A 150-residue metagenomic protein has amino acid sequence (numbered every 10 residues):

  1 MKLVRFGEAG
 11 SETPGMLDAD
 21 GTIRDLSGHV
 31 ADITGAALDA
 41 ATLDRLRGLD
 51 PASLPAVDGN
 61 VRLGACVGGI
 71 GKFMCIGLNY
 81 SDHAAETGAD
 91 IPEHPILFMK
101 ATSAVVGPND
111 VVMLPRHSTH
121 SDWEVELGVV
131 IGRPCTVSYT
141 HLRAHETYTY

Functional and structural regions predicted by a protein language model:
M1-P95: N-terminal non-catalytic cap/leader segment that marks the start of a structured domain
V4, L63-A65, E86-G88, V112-S121 (+2 more regions): A generic local secondary-structure boundary/capping motif
G7, C75-I76, M99-K100, E124-G132: Short beta-strand segments
D20-G21, G132-T136: Short loop segments at secondary-structure junctions
Y80-S81, A104, P134-C135: Short, charged/polar surface micro-motifs in flexible loops or helix N-caps
I91-P108, S121-W123: Structural signature of FAD isoalloxazine-binding scaffolds in flavoprotein oxidoreductases
S121, V130, R143: Extended Lys/Arg-rich, glycine-bearing segments that form polyanion-binding/interaction patches within enzyme domains
T140-T147: Conserved small/polar residues in nucleotide/adenosyl-binding loops
